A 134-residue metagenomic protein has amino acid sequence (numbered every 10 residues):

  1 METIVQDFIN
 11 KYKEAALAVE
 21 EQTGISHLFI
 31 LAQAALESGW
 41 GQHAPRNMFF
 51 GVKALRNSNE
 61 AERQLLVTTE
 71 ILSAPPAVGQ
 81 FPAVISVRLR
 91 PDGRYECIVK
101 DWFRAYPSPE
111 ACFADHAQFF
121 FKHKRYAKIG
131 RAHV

Functional and structural regions predicted by a protein language model:
M1-H133: Catalytic cores of secreted/periplasmic lytic hydrolases that degrade extracellular macromolecules
